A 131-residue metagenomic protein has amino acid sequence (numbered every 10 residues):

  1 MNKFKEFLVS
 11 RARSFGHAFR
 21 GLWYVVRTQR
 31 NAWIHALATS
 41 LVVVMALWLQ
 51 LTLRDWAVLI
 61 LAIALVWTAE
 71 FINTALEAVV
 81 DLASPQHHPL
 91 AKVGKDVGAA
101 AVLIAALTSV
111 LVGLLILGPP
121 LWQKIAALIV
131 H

Functional and structural regions predicted by a protein language model:
M1-N2, G94: Generic cytosolic/nucleocytoplasmic N-terminal low-complexity/intrinsically disordered segments
N2-A75, A83, H87, V102-H131: Hydrophobic alpha-helical transmembrane segments
V80-V97: Basic, amphipathic juxtamembrane/active-site segments that coordinate anionic phosphate or diphosphate groups
